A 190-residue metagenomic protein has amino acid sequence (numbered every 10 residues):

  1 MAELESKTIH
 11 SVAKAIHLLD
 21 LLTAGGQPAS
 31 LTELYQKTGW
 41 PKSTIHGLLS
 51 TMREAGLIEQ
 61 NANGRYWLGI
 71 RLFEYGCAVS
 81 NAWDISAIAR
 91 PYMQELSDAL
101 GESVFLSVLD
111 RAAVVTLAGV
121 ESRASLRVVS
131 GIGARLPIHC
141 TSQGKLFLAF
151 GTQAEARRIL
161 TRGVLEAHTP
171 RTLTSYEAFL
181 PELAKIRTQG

Functional and structural regions predicted by a protein language model:
M1-S86: N-terminal helix-turn-helix
H17-D20, K145-A149, A184: Generic alpha-helical structural context detector
D20, T32, S50, P91-Q94 (+2 more regions): Solvent-exposed alpha-helical segments within well-ordered globular domains of core cellular machineries
L68-G163: Amphipathic alpha-helical effector-binding/dimerization core of metabolite-sensing transcriptional regulators
I88-L96, L160-G190: Short, basic/aromatic recognition patches
